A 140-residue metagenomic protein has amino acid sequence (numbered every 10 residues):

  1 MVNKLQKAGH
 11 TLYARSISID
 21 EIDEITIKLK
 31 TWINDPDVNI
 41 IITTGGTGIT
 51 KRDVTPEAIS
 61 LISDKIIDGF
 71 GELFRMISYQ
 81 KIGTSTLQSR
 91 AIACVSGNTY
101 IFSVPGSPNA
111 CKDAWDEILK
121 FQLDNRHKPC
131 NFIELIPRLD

Functional and structural regions predicted by a protein language model:
M1-D140: Non-catalytic beta/alpha edge segments that cap or flank active sites
